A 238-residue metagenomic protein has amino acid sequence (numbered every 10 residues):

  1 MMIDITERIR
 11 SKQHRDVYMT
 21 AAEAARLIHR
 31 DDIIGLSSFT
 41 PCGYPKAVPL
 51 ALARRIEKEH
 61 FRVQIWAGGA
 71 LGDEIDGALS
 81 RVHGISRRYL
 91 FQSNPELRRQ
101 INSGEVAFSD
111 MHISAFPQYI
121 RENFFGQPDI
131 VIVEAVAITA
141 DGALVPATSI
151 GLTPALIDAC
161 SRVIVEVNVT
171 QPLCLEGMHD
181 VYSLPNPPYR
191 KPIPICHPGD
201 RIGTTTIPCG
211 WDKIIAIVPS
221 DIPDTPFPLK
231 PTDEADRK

Functional and structural regions predicted by a protein language model:
M1-K238: Conserved alpha/beta enzyme-core scaffold
